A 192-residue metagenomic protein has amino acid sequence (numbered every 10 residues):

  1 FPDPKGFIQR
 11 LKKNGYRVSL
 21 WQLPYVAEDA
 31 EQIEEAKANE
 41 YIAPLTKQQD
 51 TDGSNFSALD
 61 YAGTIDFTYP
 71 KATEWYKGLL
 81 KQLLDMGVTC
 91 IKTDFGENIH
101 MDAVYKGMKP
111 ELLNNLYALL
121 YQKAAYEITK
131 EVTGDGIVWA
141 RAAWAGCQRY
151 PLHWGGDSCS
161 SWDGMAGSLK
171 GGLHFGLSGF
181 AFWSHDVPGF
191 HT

Functional and structural regions predicted by a protein language model:
F1-T192: Catalytic-domain carbohydrate-binding cleft regions of carbohydrate-active enzymes
